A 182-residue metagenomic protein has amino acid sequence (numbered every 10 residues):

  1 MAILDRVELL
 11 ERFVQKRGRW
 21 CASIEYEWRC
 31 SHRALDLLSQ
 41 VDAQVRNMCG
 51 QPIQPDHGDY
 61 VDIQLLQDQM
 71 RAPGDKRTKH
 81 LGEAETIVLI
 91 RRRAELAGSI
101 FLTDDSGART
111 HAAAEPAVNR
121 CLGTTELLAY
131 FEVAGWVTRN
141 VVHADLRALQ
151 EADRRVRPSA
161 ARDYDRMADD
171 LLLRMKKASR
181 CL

Functional and structural regions predicted by a protein language model:
M1-I100, S106-L182: Active-site-proximal, substrate-binding regions of enzyme catalytic domains and RNA-binding/basic surfaces
